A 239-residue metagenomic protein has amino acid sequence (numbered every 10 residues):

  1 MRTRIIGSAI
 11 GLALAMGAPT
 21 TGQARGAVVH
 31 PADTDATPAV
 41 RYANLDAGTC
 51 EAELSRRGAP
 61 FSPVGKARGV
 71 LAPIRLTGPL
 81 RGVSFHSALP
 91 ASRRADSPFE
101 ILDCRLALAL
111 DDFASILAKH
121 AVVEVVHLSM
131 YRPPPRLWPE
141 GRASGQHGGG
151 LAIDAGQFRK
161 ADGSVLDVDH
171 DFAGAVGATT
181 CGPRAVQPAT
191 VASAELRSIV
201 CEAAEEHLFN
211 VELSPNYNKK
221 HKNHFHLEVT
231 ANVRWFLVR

Functional and structural regions predicted by a protein language model:
M1-A9: Bacterial N-terminal signal peptides that target proteins for export
S8-G17: Bacterial N-terminal signal peptides
P19-A24: Sec/Tat signal peptide C-region and signal peptidase I cleavage site
R25-A32, V40, L71-T77, A114 (+2 more regions): Catalytic cores and adjacent binding grooves of peptidoglycan-active enzymes
T37-H127: Active-site acidic/histidine clusters and adjacent loop/turn architecture that either coordinate catalytic ions
R105-D111, R136-P139, H207-F209: A Trp-anchored, charged/polar loop motif used as the substrate-binding/catalytic surface of acyl/ester-handling
A114-G150: Active-site-adjacent substructure of cysteine-protease-like catalytic cores
